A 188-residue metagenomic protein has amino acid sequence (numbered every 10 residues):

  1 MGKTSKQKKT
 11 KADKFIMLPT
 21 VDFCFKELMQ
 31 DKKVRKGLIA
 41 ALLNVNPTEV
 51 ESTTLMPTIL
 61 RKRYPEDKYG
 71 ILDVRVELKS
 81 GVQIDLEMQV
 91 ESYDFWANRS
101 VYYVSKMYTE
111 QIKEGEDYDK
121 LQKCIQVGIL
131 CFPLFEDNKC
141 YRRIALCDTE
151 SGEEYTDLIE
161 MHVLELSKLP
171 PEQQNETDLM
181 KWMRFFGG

Functional and structural regions predicted by a protein language model:
M1-G188: Elongated, amphipathic alpha-helical interaction scaffolds
